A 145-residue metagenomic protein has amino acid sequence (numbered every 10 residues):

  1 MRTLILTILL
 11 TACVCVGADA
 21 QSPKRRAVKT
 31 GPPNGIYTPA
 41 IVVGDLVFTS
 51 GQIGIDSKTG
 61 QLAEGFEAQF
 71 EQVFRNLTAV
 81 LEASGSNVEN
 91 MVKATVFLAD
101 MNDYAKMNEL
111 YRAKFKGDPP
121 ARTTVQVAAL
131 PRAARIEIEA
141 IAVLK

Functional and structural regions predicted by a protein language model:
T3-R75, A79-V92, L98-K145: N-terminal presequence-like segments and the immediate start of the first folded domain
